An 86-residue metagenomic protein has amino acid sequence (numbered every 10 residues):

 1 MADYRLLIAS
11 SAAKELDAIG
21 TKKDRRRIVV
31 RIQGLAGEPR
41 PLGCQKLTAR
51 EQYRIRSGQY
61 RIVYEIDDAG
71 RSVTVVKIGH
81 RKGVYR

Functional and structural regions predicted by a protein language model:
M1-V29, R56-S57, E65-R86: Enriched for short, Lys/Arg-rich terminal
V30-I55: A short, surface-exposed loop/turn module that caps and links secondary-structure elements
